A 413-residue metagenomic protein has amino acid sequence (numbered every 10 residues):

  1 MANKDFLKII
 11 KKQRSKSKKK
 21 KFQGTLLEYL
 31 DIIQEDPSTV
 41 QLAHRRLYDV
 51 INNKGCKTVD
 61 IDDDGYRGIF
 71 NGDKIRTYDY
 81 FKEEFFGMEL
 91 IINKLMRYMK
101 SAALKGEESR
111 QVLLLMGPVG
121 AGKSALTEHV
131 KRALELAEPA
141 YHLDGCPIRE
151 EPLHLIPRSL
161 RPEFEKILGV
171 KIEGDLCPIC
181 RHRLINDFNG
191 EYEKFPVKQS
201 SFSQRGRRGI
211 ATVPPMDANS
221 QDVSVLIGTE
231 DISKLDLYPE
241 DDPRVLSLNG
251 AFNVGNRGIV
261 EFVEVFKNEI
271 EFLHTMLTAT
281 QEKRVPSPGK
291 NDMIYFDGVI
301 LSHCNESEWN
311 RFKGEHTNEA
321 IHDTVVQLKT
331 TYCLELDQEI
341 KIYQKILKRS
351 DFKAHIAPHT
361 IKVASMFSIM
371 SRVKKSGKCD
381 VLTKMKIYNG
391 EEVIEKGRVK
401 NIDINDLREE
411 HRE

Functional and structural regions predicted by a protein language model:
M1-T58, G117-G120: N-terminal accessory segments that target, anchor, or regulate ATP-driven/P-loop NTPase machines and associated
P37-E413: Conserved ASCE/P-loop NTPase catalytic core
